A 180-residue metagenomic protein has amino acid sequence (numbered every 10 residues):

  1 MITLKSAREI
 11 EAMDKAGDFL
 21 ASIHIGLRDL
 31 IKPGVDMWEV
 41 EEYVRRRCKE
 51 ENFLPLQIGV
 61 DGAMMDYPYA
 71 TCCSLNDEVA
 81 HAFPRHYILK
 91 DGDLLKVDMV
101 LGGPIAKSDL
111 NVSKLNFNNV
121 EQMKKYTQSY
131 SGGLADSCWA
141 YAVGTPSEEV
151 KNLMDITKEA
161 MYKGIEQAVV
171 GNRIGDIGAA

Functional and structural regions predicted by a protein language model:
M1-A180: Active-site neighborhoods and metal-handling regions in enzymes and metal-associated proteins
